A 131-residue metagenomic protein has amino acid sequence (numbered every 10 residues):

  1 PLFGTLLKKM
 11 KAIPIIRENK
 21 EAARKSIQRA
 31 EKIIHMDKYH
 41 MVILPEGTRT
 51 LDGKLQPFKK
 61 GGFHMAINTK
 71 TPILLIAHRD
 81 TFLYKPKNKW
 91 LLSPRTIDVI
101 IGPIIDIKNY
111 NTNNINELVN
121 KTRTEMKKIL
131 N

Functional and structural regions predicted by a protein language model:
P1-E21: Catalytic core of membrane glycerolipid acyltransferases/transacylases, capturing the structured, soluble-facing
R24-N131: Non-catalytic C-terminal accessory region of glycerolipid acyltransferases and related lyso-lipid remodeling enzymes
